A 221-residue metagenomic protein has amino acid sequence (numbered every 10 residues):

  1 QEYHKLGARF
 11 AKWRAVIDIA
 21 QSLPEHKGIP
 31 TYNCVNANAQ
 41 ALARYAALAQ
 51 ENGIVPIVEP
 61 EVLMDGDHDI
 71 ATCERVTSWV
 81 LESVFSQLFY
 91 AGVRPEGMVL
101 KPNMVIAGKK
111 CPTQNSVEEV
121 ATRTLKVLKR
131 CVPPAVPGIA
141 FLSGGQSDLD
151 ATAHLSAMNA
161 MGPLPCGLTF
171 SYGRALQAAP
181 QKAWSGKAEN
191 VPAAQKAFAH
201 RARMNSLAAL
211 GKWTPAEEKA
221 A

Functional and structural regions predicted by a protein language model:
Q1, P30-Y45, S78-W79: Glycine-rich anion/phosphate-binding loops
Q1-E2, A221: ATP/Mg2+-dependent ligation/transfer catalytic cores
H4-G7, A15-I17: Generic hydrophobic/packing signal
K5-R9, R44-I57, S83-R94: Secondary-structure boundary elements
F10-A15, G53-L63, R94-N103: Short beta-strand segments at enzyme active-site cores
A15-N33, V62-H68, K109: Glycine-rich, proline-tolerant flexible connector loops at the mouths of alpha/beta enzymes
H68-A221: Active-site capping/gating regions of soluble enzymes
